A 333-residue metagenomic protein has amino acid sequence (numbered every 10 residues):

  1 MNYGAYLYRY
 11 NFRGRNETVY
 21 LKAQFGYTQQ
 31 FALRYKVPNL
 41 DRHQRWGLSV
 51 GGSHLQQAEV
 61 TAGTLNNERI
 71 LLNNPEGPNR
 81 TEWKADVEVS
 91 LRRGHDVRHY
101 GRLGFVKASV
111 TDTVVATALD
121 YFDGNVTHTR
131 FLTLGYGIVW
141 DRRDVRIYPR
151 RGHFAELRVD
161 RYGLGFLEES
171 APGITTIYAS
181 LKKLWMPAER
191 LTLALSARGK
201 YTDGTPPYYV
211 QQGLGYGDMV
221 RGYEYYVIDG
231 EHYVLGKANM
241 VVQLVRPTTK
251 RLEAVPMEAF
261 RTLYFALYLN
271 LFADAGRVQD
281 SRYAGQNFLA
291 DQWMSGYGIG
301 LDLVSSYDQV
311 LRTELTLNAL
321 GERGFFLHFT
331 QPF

Functional and structural regions predicted by a protein language model:
M1-G135, R143, G213-D218, Y226-E231 (+1 more regions): Gram-negative/organellar outer-membrane beta-barrel architecture
Y3-A5, L21-F25, L48-Q56, G63-N66 (+8 more regions): Transmembrane beta-barrel strands of outer-membrane/channel proteins
Y6-Y8, R34-K36, K84-E88, G137-V139 (+8 more regions): Outer-membrane beta-barrel architecture
Y10-G14, G26-Q30, L55-E59, V106-D112 (+9 more regions): Sequence/structural signature of outer-membrane beta-barrel proteins
L119-F122, R130, Y209-R221, R277-Q292 (+1 more regions): Solvent-exposed, glycine/polar-rich loop segments of beta-barrel outer-membrane systems
G124, F131-L263: C-terminal outer-membrane beta-barrel translocator/porin domains of Gram-negative envelope proteins and their
R246, E253, A259-W293: C-terminal hydrophobic structural anchor segments that stabilize assembly/packing rather than catalytic chemistry
R282-P332: C-terminal beta-signal and terminal closure region of outer-membrane beta-barrel proteins
